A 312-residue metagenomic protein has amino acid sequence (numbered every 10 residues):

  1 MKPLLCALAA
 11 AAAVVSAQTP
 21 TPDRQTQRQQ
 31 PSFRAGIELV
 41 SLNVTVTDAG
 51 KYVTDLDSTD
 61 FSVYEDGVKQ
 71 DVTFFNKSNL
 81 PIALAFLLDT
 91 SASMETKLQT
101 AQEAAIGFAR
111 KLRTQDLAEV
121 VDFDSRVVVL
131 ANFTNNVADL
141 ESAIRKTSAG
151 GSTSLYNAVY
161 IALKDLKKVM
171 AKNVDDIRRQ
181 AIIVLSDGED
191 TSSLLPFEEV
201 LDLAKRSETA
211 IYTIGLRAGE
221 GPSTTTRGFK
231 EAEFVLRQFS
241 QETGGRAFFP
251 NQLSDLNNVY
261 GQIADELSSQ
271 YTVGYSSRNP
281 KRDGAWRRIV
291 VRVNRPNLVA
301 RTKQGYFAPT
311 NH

Functional and structural regions predicted by a protein language model:
M1-L8: Bacterial N-terminal signal peptides that target proteins for export
L8-Q18: Hydrophobic h-region of N-terminal signal peptides that target proteins for export in Gram-negative bacteria
A17-H312: Scaffold/interface architecture of coatomer-like assemblies
